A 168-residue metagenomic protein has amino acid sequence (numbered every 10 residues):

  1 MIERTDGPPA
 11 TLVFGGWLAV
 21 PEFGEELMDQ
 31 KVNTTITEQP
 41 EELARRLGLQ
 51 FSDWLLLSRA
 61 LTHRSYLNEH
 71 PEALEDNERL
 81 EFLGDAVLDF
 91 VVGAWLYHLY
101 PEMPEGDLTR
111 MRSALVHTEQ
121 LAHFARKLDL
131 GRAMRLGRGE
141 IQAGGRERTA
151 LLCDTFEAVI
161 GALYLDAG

Functional and structural regions predicted by a protein language model:
P9-L12, V20-E22: Intrinsically disordered, low-complexity segments enriched in serine/threonine/proline/glycine and often basic
F23-G168: RNase III-family endoribonuclease catalytic core
